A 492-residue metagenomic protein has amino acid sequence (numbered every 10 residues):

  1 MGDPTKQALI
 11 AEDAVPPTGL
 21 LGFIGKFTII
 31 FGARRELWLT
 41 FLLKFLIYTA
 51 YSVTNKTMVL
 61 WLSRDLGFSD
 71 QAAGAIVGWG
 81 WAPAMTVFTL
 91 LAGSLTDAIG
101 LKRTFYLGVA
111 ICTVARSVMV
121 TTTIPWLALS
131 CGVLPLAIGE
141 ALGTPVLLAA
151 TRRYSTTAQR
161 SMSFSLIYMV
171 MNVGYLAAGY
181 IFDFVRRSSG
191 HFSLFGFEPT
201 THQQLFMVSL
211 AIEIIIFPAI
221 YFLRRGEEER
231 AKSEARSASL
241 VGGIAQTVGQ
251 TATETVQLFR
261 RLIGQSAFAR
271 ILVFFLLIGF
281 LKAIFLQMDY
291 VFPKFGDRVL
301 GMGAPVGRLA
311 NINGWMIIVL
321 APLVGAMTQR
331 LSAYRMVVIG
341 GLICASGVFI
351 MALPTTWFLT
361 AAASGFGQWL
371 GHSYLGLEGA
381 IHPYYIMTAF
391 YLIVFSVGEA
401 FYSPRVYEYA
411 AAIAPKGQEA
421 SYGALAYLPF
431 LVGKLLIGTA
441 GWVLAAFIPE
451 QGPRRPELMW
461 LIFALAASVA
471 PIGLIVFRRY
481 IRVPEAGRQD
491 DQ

Functional and structural regions predicted by a protein language model:
M1-R34, T157-S161, F182-D289, P293 (+3 more regions): Intracellular loop-helix junctions on the cytosolic face of multi-pass helical membrane proteins
F31-A82, R270-L277, L281-F295, V299-M302: Helix-loop boundary and gating motifs at the non-cytosolic
F45, A115, W126-G143, A363-Y402: Hydrophobic core of transmembrane alpha-helices in multi-pass small-molecule transporters, especially MFS/SLC-type
F68-A82, F292-I318, H382-F390, S421-A424 (+1 more regions): Loop-to-transmembrane helix entry
G78-S94, N311-V324, V432: Central cavity-lining transmembrane alpha-helices of secondary-active solute carriers, predominantly the Major
A110-I124, I343-A380: C-terminal ends and interior cores of transmembrane alpha-helices in multi-pass membrane transporters/permeases
L142-T156, A400-P415: Intracellular juxtamembrane helix-capping segments at the cytosolic ends of symmetry-related transmembrane helices
S161-G190, L210-E213, L425-A440: Glycine-rich segments within core transmembrane alpha-helices of 12-TM secondary carriers
